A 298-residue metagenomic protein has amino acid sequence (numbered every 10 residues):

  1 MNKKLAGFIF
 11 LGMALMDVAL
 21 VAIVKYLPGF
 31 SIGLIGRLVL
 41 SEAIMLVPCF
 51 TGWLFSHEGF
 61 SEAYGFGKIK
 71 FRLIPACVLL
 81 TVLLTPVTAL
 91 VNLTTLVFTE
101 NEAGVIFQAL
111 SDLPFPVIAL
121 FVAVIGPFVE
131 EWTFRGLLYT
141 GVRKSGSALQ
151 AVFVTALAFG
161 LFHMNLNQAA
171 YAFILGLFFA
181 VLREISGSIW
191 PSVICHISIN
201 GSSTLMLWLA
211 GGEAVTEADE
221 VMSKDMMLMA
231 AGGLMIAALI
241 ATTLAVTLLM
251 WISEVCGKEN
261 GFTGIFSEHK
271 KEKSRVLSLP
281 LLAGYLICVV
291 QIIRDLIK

Functional and structural regions predicted by a protein language model:
N2-F10, G33-E42, I69-C77, P114-A119 (+5 more regions): Residue-level signature of transmembrane alpha-helical entry/exit and packing/kink sites in multi-pass membrane
N2-L15, G59-A89, M229-A230, F262-L286: Interfacial transmembrane-helix boundary/kink motif in multi-pass membrane proteins
M16-S41, N92-T95, G104, S111-D112 (+2 more regions): Membrane-helix interface segments in multi-pass membrane proteins
M16-V21, I44-C49, L80-T88, S203 (+2 more regions): Alpha-helical transmembrane segments of multipass membrane proteins
L20-G29, G52-H57, T88-L96, E130 (+6 more regions): Membrane-water interface at transmembrane helix exits
K25, L34-V78, L93-F98, A245-S267: Membrane-helix interface linkers and caps
K25-L27, G33-I35, S61-V129, T140 (+2 more regions): Juxtamembrane helix-loop-helix connectors linking adjacent transmembrane helices in multi-pass membrane enzymes
P116-I297: Transmembrane helix-loop-helix hairpins at the membrane interface of multi-pass integral membrane proteins
